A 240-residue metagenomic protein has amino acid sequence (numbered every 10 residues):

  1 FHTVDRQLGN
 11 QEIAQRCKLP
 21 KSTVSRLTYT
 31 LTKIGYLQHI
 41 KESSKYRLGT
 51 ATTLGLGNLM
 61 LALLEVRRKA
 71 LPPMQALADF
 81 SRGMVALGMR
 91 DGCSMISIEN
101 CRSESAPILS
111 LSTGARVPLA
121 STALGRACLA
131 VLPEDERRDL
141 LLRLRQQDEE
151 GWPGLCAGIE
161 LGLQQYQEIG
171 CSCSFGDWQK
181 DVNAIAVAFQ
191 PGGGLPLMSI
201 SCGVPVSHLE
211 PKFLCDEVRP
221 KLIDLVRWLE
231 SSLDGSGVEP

Functional and structural regions predicted by a protein language model:
F1-L64, R227-G235: N-terminal helix-turn-helix
F1-L8, M74-S97, D224-P240: An N-terminal domain-start capping segment
E42, R47-R143: Amphipathic alpha-helical effector-binding/dimerization core of metabolite-sensing transcriptional regulators
K69-L77, L141-V187, S232: Short, basic/aromatic recognition patches
C156-I159, K180-D181, P196-P240: Juxtadomain coupling helices with adjacent low-complexity linkers
F189-G192: Sensor-regulatory modules in signal-transduction proteins
